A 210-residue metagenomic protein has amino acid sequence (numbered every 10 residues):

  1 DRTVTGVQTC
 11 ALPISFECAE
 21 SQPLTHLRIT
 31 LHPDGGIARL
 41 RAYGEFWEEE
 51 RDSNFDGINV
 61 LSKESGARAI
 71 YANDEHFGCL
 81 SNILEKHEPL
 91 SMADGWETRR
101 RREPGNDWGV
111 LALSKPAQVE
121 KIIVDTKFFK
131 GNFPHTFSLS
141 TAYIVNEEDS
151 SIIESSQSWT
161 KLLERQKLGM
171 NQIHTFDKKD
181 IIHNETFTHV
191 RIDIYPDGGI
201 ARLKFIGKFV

Functional and structural regions predicted by a protein language model:
D1-C10: Single conserved hydrophobic/aromatic residue that forms the stacking wall/gate of nucleotide- or nucleobase-binding
A19-P33, I182-P196: Noncatalytic modules at the cell exterior or secretory-pathway interfaces, chiefly beta-strand-rich lectin/adhesion
Q22-L24, P104-N106, S114-K121, E185-F187: Extended extracellular/luminal ectodomain segments enriched in beta-structured repeat modules
L27-I29, A117-F128, I192: A short beta-strand element within beta-rich, extracytoplasmic domains of secreted/secretory-pathway proteins
G35, K127-H135: Extended, low-complexity, turn-rich repeat/linker tracts enriched in Gly/Pro/Ser/Thr and Asp/Glu that occur
G35-F46, G198-V210: Edge beta-strands of jelly-roll/beta-sandwich modules across compartments, strongly enriched in secreted/luminal
Y43-S114, K130-N132, S155-S156, R165-L168 (+1 more regions): Disordered, acidic Ser/Thr/Pro-rich linker "stalks" and the adjacent N-terminal cap of the next globular domain
N132-V145: Short, surface-exposed beta-strand/strand-loop-strand elements in extracellular ectodomains
